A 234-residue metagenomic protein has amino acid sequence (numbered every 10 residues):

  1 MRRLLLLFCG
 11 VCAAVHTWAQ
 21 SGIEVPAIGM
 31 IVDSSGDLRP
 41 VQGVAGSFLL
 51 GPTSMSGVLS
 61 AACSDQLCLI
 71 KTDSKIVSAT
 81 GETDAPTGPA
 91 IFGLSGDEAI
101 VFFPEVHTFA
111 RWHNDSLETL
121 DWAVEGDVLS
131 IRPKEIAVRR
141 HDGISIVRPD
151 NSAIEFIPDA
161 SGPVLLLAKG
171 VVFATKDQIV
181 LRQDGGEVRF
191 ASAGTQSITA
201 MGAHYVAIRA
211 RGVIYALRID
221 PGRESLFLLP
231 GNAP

Functional and structural regions predicted by a protein language model:
L5-H16: Bacterial N-terminal signal peptides
Q20, S56-Q66, A85-E98, W122-K134 (+3 more regions): Repeated scaffold domains used in trafficking and secretory/extracellular systems, primarily beta-propellers
Q20-S64: Beta-strand-rich domains and repeat architectures in extracellular enzymes and scaffolds, especially beta-propellers
P26-D33, Q66-K71, D97-F103, P133-R140 (+2 more regions): Short beta-strand elements that form the blades of beta-propeller/WD-repeat-like and other beta-sheet-rich scaffold
R39-P52, S74-T87, V106-W122, G143-P158 (+2 more regions): Surface-exposed loop/turn elements that mediate protein-protein interactions on large endomembrane-trafficking
L59-A79: Short, intrinsically disordered, low-complexity segments enriched in Ser/Thr and Pro
G93-G96, F102-P104, W112-H113: Recognizes the extracellular SEMA beta-propeller fold with strongest preference for semaphorin/plexin SEMA domains
